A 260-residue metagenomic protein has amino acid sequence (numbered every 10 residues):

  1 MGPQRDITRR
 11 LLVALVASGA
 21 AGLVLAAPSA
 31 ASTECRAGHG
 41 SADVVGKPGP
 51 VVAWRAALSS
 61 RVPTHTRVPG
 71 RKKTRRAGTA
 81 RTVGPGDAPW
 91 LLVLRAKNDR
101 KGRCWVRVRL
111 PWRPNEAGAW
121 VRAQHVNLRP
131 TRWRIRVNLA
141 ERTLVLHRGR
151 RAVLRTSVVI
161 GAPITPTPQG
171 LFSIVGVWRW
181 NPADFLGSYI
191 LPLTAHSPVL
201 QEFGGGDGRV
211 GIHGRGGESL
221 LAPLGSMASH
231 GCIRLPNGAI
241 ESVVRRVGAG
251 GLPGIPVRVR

Functional and structural regions predicted by a protein language model:
M1-T8: N-terminal secretory signal peptides that target proteins for export/translocation
R9-V13: N-terminal export leaders
A14-V24: Bacterial N-terminal signal peptides
T33-D99: Beta-loop motif signature
T33-V52, R109-V137: Boundary regions of SH3-family modules and the immediately adjacent low-complexity/disordered segments in eukaryotic
E34-C35, W112-P114, H125-R134, A162-L171 (+1 more regions): Exported/periplasmic cell-wall-interacting domains
T82-H125: SH3/SH3-like beta-barrel superfamily modules
A123-A162: A structural motif detector for short, solvent-exposed N-terminal "entry" segments of globular domains
